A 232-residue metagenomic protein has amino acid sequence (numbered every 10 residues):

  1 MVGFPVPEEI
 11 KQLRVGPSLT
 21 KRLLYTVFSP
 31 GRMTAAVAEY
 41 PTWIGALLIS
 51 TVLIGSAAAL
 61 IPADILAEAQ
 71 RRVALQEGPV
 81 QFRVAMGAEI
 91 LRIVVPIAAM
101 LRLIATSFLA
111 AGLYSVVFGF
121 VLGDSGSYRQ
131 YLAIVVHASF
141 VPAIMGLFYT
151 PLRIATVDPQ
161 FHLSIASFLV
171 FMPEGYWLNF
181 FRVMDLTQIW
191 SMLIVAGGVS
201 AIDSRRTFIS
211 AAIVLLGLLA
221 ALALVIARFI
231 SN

Functional and structural regions predicted by a protein language model:
M1-P17: Low-complexity, intrinsically disordered extramembrane tails and loops of integral membrane proteins
V2-P7, A85-I90, S167-F171: Short hydrophobic/aromatic-rich motifs at helix boundaries and adjacent loops
P7-I10, P41, G87, P151 (+2 more regions): Intrinsically disordered, low-complexity regions
E9-R14, I93-P96, P173-L178: Short juxtamembrane and helix-loop transition motifs at transmembrane-helix boundaries in membrane proteins
L13-G16, R22-V27, A36, A46 (+4 more regions): Short, exposed beta-strand "edge-strand" segments with a Pro/Gly-rich flavor and a Y/T-containing core
S18-T20, T26-I144: Selected alpha-helical membrane-embedding segments in polytopic membrane proteins
R129-N232: Hydrophobic alpha-helical transmembrane segments and adjacent short intramembrane/lumenal linkers of inner/organellar
